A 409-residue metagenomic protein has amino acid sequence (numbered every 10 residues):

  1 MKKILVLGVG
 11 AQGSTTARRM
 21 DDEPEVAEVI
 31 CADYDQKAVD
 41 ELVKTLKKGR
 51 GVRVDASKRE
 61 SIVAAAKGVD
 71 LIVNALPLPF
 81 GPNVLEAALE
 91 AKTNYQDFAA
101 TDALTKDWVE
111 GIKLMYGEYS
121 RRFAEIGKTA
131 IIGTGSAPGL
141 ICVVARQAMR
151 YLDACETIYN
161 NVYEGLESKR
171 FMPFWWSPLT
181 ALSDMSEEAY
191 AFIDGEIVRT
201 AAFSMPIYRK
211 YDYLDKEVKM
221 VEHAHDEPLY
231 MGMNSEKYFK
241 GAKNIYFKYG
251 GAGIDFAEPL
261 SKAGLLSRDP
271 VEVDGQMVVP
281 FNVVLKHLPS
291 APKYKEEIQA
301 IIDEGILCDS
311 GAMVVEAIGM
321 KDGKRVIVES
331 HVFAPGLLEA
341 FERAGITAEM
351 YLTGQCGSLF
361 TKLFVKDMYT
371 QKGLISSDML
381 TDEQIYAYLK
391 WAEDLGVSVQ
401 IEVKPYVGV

Functional and structural regions predicted by a protein language model:
I4-G8: Conserved N-terminal Rossmann-fold NAD(P)-binding element of oxidoreductases
Q12: Hydrophobic/small residue at the entry helix of a nucleotide-binding pocket
Y34-A38: Helix N-cap at the beta1-alpha1 junction of Rossmann-like dinucleotide-binding domains, i.e., the first residues
L46-K58: Rossmann-fold cofactor-recognition segment
A56-G68: Conserved Rossmann-fold cofactor-binding substructure of NAD(P)-dependent oxidoreductases
D70-A75, Y95-Q96: N-terminal Rossmann-like NAD(P) cofactor-binding module of classical short-chain dehydrogenase/reductase
A99-K128: Rossmann-fold NAD(P)-binding glycine/threonine-rich loop
R150-V409: C-terminal catalytic/substrate-binding lobe primarily of soluble NAD(P)-dependent oxidoreductases
